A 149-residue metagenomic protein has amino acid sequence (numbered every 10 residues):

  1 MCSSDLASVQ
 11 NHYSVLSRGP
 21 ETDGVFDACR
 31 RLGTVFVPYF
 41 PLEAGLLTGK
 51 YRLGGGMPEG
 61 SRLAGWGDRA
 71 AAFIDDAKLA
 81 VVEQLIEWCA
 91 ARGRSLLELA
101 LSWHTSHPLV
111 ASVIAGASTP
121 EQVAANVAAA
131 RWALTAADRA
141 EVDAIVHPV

Functional and structural regions predicted by a protein language model:
M1-A144, V149: Beta/alpha (TIM)-barrel catalytic core signal, keyed to glycine-rich beta->alpha loops juxtaposed to Asp/Glu that bind
